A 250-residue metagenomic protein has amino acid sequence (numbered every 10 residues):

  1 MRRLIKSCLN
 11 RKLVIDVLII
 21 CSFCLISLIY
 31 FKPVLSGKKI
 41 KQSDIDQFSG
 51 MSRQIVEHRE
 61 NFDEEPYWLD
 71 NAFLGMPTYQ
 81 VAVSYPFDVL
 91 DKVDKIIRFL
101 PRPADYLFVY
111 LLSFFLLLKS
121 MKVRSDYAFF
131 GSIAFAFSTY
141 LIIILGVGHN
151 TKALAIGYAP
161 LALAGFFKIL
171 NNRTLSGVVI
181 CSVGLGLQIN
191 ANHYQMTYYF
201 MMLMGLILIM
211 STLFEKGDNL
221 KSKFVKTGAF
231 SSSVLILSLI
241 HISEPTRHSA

Functional and structural regions predicted by a protein language model:
M1-Y30, D218, K223-V234: Start-transfer (signal-anchor) and selected internal transmembrane alpha helices of multi-pass inner/ER membrane
L25, V178-H193, S233-I236: Membrane-interface alpha helices of multi-pass inner-membrane proteins
S27-L117, I133-P160: Membrane-interface coil-to-helix junctions
L118-F137, N172-V178: Transmembrane-helix signature of polytopic, membrane-embedded enzymes that assemble or transfer cell-envelope glycans
A155-N171, V183, L203-M210: Specific aromatic-rich, kink-prone transmembrane helix
K168-G186, L220-A229: Short hydrophobic alpha-helices at membrane interfaces in multi-pass membrane enzymes
Y198-L237: Perimembrane helix-loop-helix junctions
I240, E244-A250: Single conserved hydrophobic/aromatic residue that forms the stacking wall/gate of nucleotide- or nucleobase-binding
